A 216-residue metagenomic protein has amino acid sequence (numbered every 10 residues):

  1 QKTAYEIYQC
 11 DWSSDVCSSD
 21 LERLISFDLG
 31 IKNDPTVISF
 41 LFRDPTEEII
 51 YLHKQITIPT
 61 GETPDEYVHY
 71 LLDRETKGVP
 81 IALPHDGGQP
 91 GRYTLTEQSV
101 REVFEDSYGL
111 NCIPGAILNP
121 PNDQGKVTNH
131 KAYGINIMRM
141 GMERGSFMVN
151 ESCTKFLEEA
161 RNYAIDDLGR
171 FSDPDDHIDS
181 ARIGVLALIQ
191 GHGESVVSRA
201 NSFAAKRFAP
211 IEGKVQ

Functional and structural regions predicted by a protein language model:
Q1-C17: Single conserved hydrophobic/aromatic residue that forms the stacking wall/gate of nucleotide- or nucleobase-binding
K2, D28-G30, D86, A181: Anionic group-transfer/hydrolysis microenvironments
S13-G30: ATPase catalytic-site recognition across NTP-hydrolyzing enzymes
F27, I38, I81, A160 (+1 more regions): A residue-level signal for conserved active-site and pocket-lining positions in enzyme catalytic cores
P35-L41: Short beta-strand scaffold segments in enzyme catalytic cores
F42-T46: Short loop/turn segments immediately following beta-strands, especially the blade-tip and inter-blade linker loops
E47-R170, G191-H192, F203-Q216: Mg2+-dependent endonuclease catalytic cores in nucleic-acid-processing enzymes, primarily RNase H-like
L168-A200: Acidic, Mg2+-coordinating catalytic module of metal-dependent nucleases/exonucleases that use a two-metal-ion mechanism
